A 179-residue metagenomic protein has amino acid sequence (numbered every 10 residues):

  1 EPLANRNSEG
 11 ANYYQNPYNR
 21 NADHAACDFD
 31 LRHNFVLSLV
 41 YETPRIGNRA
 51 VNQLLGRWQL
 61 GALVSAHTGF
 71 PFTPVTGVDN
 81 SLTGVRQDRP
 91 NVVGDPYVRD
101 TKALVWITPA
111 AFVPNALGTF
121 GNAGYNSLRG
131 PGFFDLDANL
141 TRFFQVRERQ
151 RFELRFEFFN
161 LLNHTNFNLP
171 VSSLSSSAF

Functional and structural regions predicted by a protein language model:
E1-F179: Short, solvent-exposed micro-motifs at the edges of structured domains
